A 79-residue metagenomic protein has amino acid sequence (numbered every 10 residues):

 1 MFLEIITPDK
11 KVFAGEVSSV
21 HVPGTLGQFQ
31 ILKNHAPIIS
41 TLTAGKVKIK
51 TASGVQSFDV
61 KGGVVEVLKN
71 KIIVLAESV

Functional and structural regions predicted by a protein language model:
F2-V79: Compact, glycine-rich, soluble single-domain proteins
